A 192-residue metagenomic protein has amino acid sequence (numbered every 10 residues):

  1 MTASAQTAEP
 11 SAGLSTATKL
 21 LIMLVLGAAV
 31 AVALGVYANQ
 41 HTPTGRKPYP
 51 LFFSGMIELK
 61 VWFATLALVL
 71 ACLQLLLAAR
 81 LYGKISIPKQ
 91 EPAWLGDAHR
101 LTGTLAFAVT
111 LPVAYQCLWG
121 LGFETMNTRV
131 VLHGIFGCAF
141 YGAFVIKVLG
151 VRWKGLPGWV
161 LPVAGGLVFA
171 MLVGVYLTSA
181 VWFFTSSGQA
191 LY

Functional and structural regions predicted by a protein language model:
T2-Y192: Membrane-embedded alpha-helical bundles that constitute the cytochrome b-like, heme-associated redox core of multi-pass
